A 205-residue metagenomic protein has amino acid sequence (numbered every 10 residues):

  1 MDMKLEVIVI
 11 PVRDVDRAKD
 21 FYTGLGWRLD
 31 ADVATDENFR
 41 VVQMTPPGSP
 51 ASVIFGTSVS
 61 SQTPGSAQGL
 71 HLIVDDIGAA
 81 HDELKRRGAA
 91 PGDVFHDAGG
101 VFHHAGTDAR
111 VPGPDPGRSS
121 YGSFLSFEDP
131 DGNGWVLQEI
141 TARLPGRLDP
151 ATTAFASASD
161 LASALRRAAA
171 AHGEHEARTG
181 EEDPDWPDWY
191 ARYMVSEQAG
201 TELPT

Functional and structural regions predicted by a protein language model:
M1-K19, Q68-L70, Q138-T152: N-terminal beta-strand motif that seeds the catalytic metal site of vicinal oxygen chelate
D2-M3, V9-A51, R86: Core segments of cupin and vicinal oxygen chelate
D14-V15, V74-G78: Helix N-cap motif at beta-to-alpha junctions
R28-A67, H71-D75, G92-D93, P112-P114 (+1 more regions): Conserved short beta-strand elements that form part of the metal-binding/catalytic scaffold of enzyme active sites
V33, L72, H81-T153: Vicinal oxygen chelate
P150-E174: Compositionally biased, intrinsically disordered low-complexity regions enriched for acidic
E174-P184: Charged, low-complexity interaction regions
D188-E197: Extracellular/lumenal glycan-associated surfaces
